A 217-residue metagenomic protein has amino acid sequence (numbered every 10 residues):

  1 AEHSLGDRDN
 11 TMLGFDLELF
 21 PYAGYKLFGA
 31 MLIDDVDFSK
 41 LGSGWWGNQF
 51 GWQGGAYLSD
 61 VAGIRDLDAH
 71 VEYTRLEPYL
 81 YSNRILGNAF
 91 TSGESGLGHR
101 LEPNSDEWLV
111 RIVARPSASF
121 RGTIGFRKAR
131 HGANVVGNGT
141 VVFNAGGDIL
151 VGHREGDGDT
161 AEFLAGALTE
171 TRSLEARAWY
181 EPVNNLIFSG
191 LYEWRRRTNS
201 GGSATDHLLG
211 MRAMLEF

Functional and structural regions predicted by a protein language model:
A1-F217: Exposed, low-structure sequence patches enriched in small/polar residues
